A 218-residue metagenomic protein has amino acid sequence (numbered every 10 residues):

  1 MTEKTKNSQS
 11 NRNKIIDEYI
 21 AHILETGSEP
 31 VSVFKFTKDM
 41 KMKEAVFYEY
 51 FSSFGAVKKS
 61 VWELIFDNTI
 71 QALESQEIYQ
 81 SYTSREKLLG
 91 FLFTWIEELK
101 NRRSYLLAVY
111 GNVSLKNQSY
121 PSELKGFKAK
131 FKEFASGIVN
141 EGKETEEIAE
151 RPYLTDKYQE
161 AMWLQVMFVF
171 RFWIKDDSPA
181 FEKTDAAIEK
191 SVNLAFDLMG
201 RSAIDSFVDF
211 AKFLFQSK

Functional and structural regions predicted by a protein language model:
M1-H22: Basic, helix-initiating cap at the start of DNA-binding domains
K14, S28-S60: Helix-turn-helix
I23, G55-N68, V109: Alpha-helical DNA-contacting segments of helix-turn-helix folds
S60, S75-Y105, K125: Hydrophobic alpha-helical connector segments
K100-S119, S136-K143: Amphipathic alpha-helical segments used for helix-helix packing
Y120-T145, D156-M167: Amphipathic alpha-helical packing segments from all-alpha helical-bundle domains
Y153-F172, A186-L194: Hydrophobic alpha-helical segments that form the core of small-molecule binding pockets and/or dimer interfaces
K175-K218: C-terminal peripheral helix-coil segments that are non-catalytic and often amphipathic
